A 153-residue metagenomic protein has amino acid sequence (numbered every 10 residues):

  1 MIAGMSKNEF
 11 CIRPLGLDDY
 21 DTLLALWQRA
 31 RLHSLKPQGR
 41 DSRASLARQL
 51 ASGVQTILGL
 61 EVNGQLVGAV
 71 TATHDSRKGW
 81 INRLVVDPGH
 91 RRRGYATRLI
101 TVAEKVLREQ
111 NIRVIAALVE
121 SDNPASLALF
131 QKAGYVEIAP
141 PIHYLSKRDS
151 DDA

Functional and structural regions predicted by a protein language model:
M1-G4: Short, Lys/Arg-enriched N-terminal segments with co-localized hydrophobic residues within the first ~10-30 amino acids
F10, P14-R83, D87, I100-V102 (+2 more regions): Acetyl-CoA-dependent GNAT
G64, G94, N123: Conserved G/P- and acidic residue-centered "switch" motifs that form tight phosphate/ATP-binding loops in soluble
V86, R92-K105, A128, K132: Conserved acetyl-CoA-binding loop-helix of GNAT-fold acetyltransferases
Y95, I112, Y135: Short phosphate-binding/catalytic loops that engage adenosine nucleotides
L107-V119: Conserved GNAT acetyl-CoA-binding A-motif
A117-L127: Conserved beta-strand-loop-alpha-helix junction that forms the acyl-donor binding cleft
A125-E137, H143: Short acidic, glycine/proline-enriched helix-loop-strand junctions
